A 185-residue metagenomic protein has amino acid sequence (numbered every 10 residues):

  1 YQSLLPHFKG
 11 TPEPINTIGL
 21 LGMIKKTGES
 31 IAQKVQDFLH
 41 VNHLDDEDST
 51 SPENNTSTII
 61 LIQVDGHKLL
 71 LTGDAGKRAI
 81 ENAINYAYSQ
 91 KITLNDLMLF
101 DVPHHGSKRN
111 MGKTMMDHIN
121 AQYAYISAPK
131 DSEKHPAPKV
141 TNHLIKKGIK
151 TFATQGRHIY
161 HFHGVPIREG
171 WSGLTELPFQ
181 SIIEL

Functional and structural regions predicted by a protein language model:
Y1-G10, K113-H118, I145: Short alpha-helical interface patches
Y1-K68, T154-R157, G164-L185: Flexible, acidic/histidine-containing loops and adjacent segments that form or flank the divalent-metal
L21, K34-Q122, I126-S127, P136: Active-site-proximal loop/helix segments of hydrolase catalytic cores
N120-L185: Binuclear metal-ion centers of metallo-dependent hydrolases, dominated by the metallo-beta-lactamase
